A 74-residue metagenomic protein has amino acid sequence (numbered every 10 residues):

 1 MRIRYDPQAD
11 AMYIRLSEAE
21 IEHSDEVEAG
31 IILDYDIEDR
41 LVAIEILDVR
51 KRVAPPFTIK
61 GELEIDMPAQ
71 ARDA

Functional and structural regions predicted by a protein language model:
M1-A74: Small, basic N-terminal interaction modules of short regulatory proteins
